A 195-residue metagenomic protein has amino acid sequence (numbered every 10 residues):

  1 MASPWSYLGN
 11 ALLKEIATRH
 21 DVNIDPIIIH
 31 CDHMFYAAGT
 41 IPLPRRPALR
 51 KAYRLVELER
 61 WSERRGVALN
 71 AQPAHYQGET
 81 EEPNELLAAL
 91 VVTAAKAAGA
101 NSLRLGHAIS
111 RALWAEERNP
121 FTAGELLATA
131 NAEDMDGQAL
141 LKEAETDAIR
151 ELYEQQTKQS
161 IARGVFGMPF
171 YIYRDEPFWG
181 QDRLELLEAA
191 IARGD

Functional and structural regions predicted by a protein language model:
M1-I24, T93, A97-A100, R104-D195: C-terminal cap of thioredoxin/glutaredoxin-like
G9-L113: Structural alpha/beta surface segment adjacent to cysteine/selenocysteine redox centers across thiol/disulfide enzymes
